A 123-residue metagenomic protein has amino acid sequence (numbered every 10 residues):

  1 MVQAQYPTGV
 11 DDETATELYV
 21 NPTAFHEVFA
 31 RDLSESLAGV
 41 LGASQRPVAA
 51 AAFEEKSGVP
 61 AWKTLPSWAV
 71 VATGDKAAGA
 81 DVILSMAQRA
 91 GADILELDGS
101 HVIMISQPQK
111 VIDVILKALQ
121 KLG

Functional and structural regions predicted by a protein language model:
M1-E13, L18, P22, A49-A52 (+2 more regions): Flexible "cap/lid" loop of the alpha/beta hydrolase fold
T23-D32: Helix-loop "lid/cap" segments that line or gate small-molecule binding pockets
A24, V40, V82-S85, K110 (+1 more regions): Alpha-helical elements of Rossmann-like donor-binding domains used by nucleotide-donor carbohydrate transfer enzymes
S36: Acidic, glycine-rich loop-and-strand cores that form catalytic or ligand-binding grooves in diverse globular domains
V40-A61: Active-site nucleophile elbow and catalytic-triad environment of alpha/beta-hydrolase enzymes
K63, W68-V71: Short beta-strand/loop motif that positions the catalytic acidic residue of the alpha/beta-hydrolase fold
T73-D98, I105, K117-A118: Conserved loop-alpha-helix segment in the C-terminal half of the alpha/beta-hydrolase fold that carries the catalytic
V114-L122: C-terminal alpha-helix
